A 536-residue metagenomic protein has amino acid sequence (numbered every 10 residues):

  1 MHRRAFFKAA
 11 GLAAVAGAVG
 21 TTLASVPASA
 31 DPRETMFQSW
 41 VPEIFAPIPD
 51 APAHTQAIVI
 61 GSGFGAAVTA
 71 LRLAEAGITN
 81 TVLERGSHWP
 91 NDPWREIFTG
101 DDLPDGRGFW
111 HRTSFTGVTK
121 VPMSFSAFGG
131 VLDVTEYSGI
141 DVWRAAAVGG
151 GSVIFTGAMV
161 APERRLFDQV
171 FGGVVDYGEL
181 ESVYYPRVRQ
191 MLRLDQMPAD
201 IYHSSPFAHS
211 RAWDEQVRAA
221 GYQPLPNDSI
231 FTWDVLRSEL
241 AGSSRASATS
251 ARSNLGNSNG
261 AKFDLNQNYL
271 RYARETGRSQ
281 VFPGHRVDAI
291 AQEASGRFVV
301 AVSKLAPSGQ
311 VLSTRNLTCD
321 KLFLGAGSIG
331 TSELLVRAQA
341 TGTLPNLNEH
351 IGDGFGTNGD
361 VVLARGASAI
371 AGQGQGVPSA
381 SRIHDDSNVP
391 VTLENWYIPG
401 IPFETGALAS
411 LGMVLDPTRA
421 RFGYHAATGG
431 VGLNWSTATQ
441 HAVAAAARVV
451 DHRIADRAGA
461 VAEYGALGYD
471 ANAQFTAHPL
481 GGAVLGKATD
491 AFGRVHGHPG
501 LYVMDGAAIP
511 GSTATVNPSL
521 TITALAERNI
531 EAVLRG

Functional and structural regions predicted by a protein language model:
M1, T21-Q56, E75, P90 (+1 more regions): C-terminal segment of N-terminal export signals and the immediately downstream linker at the start of the mature
A5-P27: N-terminal export signals
A57-T81: N-terminal Rossmann-like FAD-binding beta1-loop-alpha1 element of flavoenzymes
E75, T79, R85-G100, I290 (+4 more regions): Glycine-rich loop(s) and the adjacent beta-strand/alpha-helix scaffold that form part
D102-A199, A409-T418: Redox-cofactor-proximal catalytic regions of oxidoreductases
F125-R144, G151, F155, Q169 (+6 more regions): FAD cofactor-binding and catalytic pocket of flavoenzymes
G173-R286, N472-P479, V484: Conserved redox-cofactor binding core of oxidoreductases
P283-G296: A conserved short coil-to-beta-strand element within the FAD-binding core of flavoproteins
